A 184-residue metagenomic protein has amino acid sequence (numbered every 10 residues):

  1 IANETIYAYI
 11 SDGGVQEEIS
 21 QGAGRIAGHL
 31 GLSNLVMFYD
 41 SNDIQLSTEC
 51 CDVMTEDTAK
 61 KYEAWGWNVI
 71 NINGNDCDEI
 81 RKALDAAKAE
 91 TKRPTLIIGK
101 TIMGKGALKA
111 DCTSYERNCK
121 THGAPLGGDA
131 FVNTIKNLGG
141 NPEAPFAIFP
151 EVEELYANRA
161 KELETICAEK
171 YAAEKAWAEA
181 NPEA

Functional and structural regions predicted by a protein language model:
I1-L30: Cofactor-binding active-site loop characterized by glycine-rich and histidine/acidic residues
A2-N3, G31-S33, E90-R93: Short, well-ordered loop/turn elements at secondary-structure boundaries
I10, G14-E18, V36-F38, N42-A184: Conserved acidic/glycine
